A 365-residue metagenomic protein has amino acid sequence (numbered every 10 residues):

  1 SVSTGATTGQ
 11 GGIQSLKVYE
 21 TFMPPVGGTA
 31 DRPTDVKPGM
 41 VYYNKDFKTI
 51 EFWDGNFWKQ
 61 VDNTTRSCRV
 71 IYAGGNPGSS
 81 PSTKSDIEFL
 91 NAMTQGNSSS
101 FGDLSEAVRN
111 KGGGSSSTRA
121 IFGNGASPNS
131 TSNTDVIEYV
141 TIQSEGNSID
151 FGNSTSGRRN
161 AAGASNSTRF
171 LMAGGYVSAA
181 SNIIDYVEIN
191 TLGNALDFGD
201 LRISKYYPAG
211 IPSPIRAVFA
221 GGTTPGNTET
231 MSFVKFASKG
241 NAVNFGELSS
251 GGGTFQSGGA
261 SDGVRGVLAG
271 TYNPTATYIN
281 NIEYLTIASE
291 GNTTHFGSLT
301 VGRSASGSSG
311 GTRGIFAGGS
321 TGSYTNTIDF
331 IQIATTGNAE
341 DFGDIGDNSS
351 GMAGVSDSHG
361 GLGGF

Functional and structural regions predicted by a protein language model:
T7, G28-V36, E106, N153-S156 (+3 more regions): Surface-exposed ligand/attachment interfaces on beta-rich extracellular proteins
G11-Y43, K59: Extracellular/surface-exposed low-complexity repeats and stalk/linker segments enriched in Gly/Pro and small polar
P25-G27, N44, D54-G55, T64 (+13 more regions): Glycine-centered tight turns/hairpins at beta-strand boundaries that repeat across beta-rich repeat domains
P38-D54: Extracellular disulfide-bonded cysteine-rich modules/repeats
F47, S67, P81-D86, S98 (+16 more regions): A detector of repeated loop/turn-to-beta-strand junctions in beta-rich toroidal repeat architectures
W53, I87-L90, I137-V140, I184-N190 (+3 more regions): Hydrophobic/aromatic beta-strand positions that recur at structurally equivalent sites within the blades
C68-R69, R109-G114, T118-R119, R159-G163 (+5 more regions): Beta-propeller and closely related beta-sheet repeat lectin domains
N97-D103, N147-N153, G193-D200, G240-S249 (+2 more regions): A short beta-strand motif characteristic of beta-propeller blades
